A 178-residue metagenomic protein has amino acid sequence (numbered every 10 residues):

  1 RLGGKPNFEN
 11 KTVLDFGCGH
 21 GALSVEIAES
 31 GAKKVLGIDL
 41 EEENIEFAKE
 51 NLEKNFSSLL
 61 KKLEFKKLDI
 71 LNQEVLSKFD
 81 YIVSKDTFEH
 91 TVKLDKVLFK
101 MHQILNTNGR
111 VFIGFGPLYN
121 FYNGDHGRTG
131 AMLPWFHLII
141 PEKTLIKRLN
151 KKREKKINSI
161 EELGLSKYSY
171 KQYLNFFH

Functional and structural regions predicted by a protein language model:
R1-E9: Conserved alpha-helix/loop element of class I SAM-dependent methyltransferases that forms part of the SAM/SAH-binding
G17-G19: Class I SAM-dependent methyltransferase "Motif I" SAM/SAH-binding loop
G21-V25: Glycine-rich SAM-binding Motif I of class I
E26-I70: Class I SAM-dependent methyltransferase SAM/SAH-binding core
V83: A conserved beta-strand element that flanks and buttresses the S-adenosyl-L-methionine
D95-T107: A short glycine-rich, Lys/Arg-flanked "PGG" loop and its adjoining helix->strand segment in the class I
F112-P141: Conserved class I S-adenosyl-L-methionine
K156-Q172: Acceptor-substrate binding/catalytic loop of class I
